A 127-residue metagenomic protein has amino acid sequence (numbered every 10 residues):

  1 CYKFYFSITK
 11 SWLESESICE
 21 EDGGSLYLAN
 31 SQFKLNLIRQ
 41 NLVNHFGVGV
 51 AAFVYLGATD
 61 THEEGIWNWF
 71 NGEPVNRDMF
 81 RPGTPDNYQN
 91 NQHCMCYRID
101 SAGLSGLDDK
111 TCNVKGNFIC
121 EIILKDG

Functional and structural regions predicted by a protein language model:
C1-G127: Extracellular, disulfide-bonded carbohydrate-recognition/adhesion ectodomains, dominated by C-type lectin-like domains
